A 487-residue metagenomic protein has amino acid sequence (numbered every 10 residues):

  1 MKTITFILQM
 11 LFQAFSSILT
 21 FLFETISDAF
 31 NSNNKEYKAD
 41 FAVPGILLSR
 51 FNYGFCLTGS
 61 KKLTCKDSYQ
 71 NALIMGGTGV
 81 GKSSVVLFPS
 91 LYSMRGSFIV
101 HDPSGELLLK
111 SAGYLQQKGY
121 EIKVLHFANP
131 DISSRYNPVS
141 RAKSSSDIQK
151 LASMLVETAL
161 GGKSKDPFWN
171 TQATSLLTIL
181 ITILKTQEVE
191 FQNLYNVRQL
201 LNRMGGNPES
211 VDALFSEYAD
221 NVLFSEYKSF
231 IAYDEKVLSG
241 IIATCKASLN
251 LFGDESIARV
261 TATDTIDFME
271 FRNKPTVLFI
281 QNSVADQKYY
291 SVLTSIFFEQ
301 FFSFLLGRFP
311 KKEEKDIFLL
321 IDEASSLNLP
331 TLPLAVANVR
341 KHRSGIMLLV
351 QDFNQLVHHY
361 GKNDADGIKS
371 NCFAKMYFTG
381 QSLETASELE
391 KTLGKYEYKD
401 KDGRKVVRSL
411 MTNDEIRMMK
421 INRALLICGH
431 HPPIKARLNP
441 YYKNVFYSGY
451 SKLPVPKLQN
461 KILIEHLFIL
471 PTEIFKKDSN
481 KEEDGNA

Functional and structural regions predicted by a protein language model:
M1-A29: Long, basic/Gly/Ser/Thr-rich N-terminal segments that mediate initial subcellular attachment or targeting
I18, L22-I26, F30-K38, L47-G59 (+6 more regions): P-loop NTPase motor domains
V336-N338, H342-C428: Conserved ATP-driven motor cores of ASCE-family P-loop NTPases powering translocation/secretion/packaging/pilus
